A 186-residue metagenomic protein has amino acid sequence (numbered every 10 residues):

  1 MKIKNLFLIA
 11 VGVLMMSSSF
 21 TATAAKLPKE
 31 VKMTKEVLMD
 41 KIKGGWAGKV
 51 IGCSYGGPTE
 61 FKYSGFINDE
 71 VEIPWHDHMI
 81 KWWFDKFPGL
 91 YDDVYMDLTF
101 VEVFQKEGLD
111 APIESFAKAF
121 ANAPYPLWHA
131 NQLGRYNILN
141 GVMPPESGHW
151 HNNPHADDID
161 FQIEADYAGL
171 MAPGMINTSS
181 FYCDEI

Functional and structural regions predicted by a protein language model:
M1, M15, A22-K26: Low-complexity, Gly/Pro
M1-I9: Bacterial N-terminal signal peptides that target proteins for export
I9-S18: Bacterial N-terminal signal peptides
T23-I186: Structured, active/binding-site neighborhoods that engage oxygen-rich ligands
